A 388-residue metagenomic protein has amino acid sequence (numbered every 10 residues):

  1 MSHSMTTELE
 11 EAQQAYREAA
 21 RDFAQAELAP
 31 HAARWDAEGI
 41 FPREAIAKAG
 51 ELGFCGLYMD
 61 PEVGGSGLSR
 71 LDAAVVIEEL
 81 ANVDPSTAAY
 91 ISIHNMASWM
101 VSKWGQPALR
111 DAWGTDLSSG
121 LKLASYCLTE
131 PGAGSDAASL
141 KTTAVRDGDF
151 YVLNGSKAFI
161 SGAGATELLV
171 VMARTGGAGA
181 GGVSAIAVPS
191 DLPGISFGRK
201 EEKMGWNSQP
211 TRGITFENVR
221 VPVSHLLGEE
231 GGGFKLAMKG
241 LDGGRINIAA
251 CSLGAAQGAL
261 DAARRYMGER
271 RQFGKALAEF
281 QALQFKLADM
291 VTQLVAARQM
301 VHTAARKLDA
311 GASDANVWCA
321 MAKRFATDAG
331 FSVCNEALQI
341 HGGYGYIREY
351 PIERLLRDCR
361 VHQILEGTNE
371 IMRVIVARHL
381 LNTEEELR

Functional and structural regions predicted by a protein language model:
M1-V83, T87-A88, W104-L109, D116 (+5 more regions): Alpha-helical interface subdomain recognition
G67-V76, D136-L140, P189, T215 (+1 more regions): Structural signature of FAD isoalloxazine-binding scaffolds in flavoprotein oxidoreductases
A88-A108, G134: N-terminal glycine-rich flavin-associated loop
G120-L128: A short, Trp-centered hydrophobic/proline-enriched beta-strand micro-motif
G132-S135, F159-G162, R174-G177, K203-P210: Short Gly/Pro-enriched turn/cap motifs at secondary-structure boundaries
S139, D191-P222: Flexible, small-/acidic-enriched active-site or ligand-binding loops
F150, N154-F197: A short core secondary-structure module
N218-L236: Long, acidic (Asp/Glu-rich), low-complexity accessory segments flanking structured domains
